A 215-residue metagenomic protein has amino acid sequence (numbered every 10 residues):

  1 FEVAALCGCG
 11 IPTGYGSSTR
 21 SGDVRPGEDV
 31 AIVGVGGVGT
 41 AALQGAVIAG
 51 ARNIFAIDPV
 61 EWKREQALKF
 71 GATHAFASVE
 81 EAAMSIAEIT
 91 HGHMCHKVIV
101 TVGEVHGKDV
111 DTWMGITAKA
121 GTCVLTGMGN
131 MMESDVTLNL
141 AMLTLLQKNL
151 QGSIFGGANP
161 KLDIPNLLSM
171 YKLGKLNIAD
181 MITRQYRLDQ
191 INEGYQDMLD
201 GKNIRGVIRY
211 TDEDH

Functional and structural regions predicted by a protein language model:
F1-M84: Mid-domain Rossmann-like dinucleotide-binding core that forms the NAD(H)/NADP(H) cofactor-binding site
G22-R25, R64-N149, D214-H215: Glycine-rich cofactor phosphate-binding loops and adjacent beta1-alpha1 units of small-molecule cofactor enzyme domains
A31, F55, T122-V124, Q151 (+1 more regions): Structural detector of well-ordered beta-strand residues that form the stable sheet scaffold of enzyme domains
A51-R52, M94, K175-D180: A local structural motif
V60, G129, G156: Residues in the short beta-alpha loop(s) of Rossmann-like NAD(P)-binding domains
A75, L150-G152, M181, Q185: Conserved beta-strand scaffold positions in the cores of enzyme catalytic domains, especially in NTP/NDP-utilizing
E81, D111-G115, G157-H215: C-terminal hydrophobic helical "lid"/dimerization subdomain of Rossmann-like NAD(P)H-dependent oxidoreductases
